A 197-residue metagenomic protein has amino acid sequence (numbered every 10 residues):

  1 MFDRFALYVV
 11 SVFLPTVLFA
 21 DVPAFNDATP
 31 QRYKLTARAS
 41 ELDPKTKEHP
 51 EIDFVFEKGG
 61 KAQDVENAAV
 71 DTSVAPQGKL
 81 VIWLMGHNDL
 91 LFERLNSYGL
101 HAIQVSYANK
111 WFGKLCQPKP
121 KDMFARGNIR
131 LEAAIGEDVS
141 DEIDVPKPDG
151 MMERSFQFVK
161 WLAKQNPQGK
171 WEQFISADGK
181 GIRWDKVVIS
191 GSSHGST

Functional and structural regions predicted by a protein language model:
M1-F5: Positively charged n-region of N-terminal signal peptides that target proteins for export
A6-V17: Bacterial N-terminal signal peptides
D21-S73: N-terminal cap/lid segment of alpha/beta-hydrolase-fold proteins
P50-E51, V55-F56, D64, V74-Q77 (+1 more regions): Acidic/histidine-rich, surface-exposed loop or edge segments in extracytoplasmic proteins
Q77-G86: Short beta-strand element of the alpha/beta-hydrolase
G99-C116: Conserved alpha/beta-hydrolase
F124-G181: Alpha/beta-hydrolase active-site loop
V188-G195: Gly/Ala-rich beta-loop-alpha elbow adjacent to hydrolase catalytic centers
